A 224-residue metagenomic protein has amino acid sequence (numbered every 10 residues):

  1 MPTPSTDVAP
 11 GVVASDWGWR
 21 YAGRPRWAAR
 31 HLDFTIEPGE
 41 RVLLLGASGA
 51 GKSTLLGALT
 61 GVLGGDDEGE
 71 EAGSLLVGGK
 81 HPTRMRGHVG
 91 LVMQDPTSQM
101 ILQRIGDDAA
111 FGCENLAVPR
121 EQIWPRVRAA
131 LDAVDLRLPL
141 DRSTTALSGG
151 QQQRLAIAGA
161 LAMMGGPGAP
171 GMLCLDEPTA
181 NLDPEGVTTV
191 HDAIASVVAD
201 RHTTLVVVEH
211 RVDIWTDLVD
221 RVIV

Functional and structural regions predicted by a protein language model:
P2-A14, G18-H31, L63-E68: A short, flexible loop at the N-terminus of ABC-type nucleotide-binding domains that lies
L45-A47: The feature captures the beta-strand-to-loop junction immediately N-terminal to the Walker
T60: Helix-to-loop junction immediately C-terminal to a conserved catalytic motif
E121-P139, L161-A162: Conserved ABC ATPase "signature" region
S143-L147, Q151: Conserved ABC ATPase signature
L173-D176: Catalytic Walker B motif of ABC-type/P-loop ATPase nucleotide-binding domains
D183: ABC-family nucleotide-binding domains
V208-H210: H-loop/switch region of ABC-family ATPase nucleotide-binding domains
